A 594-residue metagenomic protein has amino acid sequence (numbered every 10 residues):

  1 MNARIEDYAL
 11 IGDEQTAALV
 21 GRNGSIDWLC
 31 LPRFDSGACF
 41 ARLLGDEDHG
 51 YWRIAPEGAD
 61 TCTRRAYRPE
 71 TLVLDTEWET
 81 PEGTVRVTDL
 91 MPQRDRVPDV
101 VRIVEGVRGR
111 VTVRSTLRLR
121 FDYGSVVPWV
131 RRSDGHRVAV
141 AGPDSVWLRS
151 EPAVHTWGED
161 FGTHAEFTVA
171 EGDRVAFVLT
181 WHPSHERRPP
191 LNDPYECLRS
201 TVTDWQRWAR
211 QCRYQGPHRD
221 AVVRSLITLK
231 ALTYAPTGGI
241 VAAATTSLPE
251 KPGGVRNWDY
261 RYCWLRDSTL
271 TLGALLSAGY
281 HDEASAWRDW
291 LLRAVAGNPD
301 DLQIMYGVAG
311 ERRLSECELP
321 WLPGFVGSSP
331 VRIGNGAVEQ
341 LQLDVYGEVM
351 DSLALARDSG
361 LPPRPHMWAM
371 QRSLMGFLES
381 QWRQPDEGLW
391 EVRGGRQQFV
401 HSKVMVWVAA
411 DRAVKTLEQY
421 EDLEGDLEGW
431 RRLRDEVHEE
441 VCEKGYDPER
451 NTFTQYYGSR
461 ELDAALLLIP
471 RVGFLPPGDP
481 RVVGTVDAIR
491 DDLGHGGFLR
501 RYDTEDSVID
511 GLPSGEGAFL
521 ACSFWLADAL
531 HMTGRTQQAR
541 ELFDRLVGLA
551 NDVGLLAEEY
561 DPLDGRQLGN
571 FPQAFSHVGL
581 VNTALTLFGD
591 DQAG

Functional and structural regions predicted by a protein language model:
M1-G594: Acidic, mature catalytic/reactive cores of soluble proteins
